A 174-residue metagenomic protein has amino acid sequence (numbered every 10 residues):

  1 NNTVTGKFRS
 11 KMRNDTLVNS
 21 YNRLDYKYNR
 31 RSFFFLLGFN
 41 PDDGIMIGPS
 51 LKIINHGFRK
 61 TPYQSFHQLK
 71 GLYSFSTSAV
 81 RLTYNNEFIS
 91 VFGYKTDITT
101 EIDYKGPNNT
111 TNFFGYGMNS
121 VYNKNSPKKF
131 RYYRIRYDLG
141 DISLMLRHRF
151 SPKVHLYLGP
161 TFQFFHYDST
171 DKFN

Functional and structural regions predicted by a protein language model:
N1-Y94, Y157, Y167-K172: Outer-membrane beta-barrel initiation region
Y28-M46, S50-K52, Q68, Y94-N174: Transmembrane beta-strand segments of outer-membrane beta-barrel domains in Gram-negative and organellar OMPs
